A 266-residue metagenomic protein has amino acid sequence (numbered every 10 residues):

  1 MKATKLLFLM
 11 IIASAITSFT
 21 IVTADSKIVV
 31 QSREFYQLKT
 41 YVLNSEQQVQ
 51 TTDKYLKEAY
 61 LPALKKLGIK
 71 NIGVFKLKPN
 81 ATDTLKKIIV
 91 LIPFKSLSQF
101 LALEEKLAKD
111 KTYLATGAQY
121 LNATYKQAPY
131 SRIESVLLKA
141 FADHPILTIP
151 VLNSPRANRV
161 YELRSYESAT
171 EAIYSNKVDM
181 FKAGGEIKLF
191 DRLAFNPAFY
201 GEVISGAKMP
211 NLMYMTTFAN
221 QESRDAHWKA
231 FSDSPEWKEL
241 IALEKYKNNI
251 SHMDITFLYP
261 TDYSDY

Functional and structural regions predicted by a protein language model:
M1-S32: Bacterial Sec-dependent N-terminal signal peptides
V22-L114, A118-Q119, A123-W237, K247-Y266: Short S/T/G/P-rich N-terminal loop/turn motif that feeds into the first structured element of a domain
